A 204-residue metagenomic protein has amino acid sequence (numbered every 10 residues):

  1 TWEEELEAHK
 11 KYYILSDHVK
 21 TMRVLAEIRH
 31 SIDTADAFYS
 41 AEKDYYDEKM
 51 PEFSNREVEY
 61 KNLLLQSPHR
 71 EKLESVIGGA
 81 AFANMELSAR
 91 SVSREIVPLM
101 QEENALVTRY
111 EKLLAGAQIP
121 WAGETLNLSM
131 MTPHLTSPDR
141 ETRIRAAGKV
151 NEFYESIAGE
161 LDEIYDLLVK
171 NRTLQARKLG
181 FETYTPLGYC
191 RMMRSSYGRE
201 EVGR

Functional and structural regions predicted by a protein language model:
T1-R204: A well-structured
